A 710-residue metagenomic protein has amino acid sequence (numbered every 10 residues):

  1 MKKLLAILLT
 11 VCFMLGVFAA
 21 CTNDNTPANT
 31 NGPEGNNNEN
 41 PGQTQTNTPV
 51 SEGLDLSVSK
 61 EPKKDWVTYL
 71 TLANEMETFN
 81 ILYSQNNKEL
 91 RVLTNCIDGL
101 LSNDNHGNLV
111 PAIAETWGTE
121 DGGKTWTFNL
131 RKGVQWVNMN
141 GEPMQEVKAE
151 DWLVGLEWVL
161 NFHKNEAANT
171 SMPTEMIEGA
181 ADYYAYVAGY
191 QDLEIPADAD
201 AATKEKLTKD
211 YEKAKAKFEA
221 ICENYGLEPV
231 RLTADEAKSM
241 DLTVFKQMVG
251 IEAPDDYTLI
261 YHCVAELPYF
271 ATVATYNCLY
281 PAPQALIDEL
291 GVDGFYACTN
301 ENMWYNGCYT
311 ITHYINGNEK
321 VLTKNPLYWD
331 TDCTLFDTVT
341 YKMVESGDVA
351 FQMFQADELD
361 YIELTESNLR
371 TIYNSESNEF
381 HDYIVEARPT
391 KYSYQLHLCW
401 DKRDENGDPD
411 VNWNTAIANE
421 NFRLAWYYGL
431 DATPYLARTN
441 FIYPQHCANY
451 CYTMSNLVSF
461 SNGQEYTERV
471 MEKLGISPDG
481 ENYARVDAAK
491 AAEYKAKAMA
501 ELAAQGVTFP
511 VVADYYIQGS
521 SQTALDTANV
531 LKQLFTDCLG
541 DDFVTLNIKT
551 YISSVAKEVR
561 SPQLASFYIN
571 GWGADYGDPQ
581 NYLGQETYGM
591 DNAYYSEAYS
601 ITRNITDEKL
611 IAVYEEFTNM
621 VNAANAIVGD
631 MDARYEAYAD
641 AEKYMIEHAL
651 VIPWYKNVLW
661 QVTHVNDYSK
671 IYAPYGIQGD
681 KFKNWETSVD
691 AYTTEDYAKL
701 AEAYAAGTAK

Functional and structural regions predicted by a protein language model:
F18-A20: C-terminal motif of bacterial Sec signal peptides marking the signal peptidase cleavage site
L70-G122, W304: N-terminal lobe/hinge region of extracytoplasmic solute-binding protein
N105, T208-M248, P254-Y257, H262-T340 (+3 more regions): Gly/Pro-rich hinge or "lid" segments in bacterial periplasmic/extracellular proteins
E115-K217, I251, I260, M353 (+2 more regions): Aromatic- and charge-enriched surface segment that lines or borders ligand/interaction sites
A149-L153, D256-H262, C308, F336-T338 (+3 more regions): Alpha-helical secondary-structure segments
L267-P268, E319, Y427-E468, G519 (+2 more regions): Detector for C-terminal structural segments
T312-P326, T340-G407, T433, R438-T439: Extracellular/periplasmic solute-recognition and catalytic clefts
N316, P444, P478-A574, L659: Ligand/substrate-recognition segments at binding pockets and active sites
